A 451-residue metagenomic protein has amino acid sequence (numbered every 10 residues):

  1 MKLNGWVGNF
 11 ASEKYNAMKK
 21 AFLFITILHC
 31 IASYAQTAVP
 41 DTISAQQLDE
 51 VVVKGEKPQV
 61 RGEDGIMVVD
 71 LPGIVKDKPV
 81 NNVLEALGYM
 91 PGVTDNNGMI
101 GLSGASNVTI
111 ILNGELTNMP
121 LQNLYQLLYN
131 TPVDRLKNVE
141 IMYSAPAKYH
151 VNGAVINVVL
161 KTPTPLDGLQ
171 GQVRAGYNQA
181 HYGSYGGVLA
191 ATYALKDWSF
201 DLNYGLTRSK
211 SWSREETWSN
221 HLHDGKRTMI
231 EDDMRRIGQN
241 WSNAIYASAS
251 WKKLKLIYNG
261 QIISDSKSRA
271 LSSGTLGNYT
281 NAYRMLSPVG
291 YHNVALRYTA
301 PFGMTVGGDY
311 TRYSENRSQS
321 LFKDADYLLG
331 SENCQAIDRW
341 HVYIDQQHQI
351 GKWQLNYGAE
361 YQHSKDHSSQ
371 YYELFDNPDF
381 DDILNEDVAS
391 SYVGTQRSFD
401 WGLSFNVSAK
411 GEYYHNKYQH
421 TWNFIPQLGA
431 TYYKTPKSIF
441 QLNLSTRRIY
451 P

Functional and structural regions predicted by a protein language model:
T37-V75, N96-N97, A105-N107, A145: Short, acidic, small-residue-rich periplasmic hinge/interaction motif at the N-terminus of Gram-negative outer-membrane
V83-A86, L124-Q126, I141, V151-R174 (+1 more regions): N-terminal periplasmic accessory domains that precede and gate Gram-negative outer-membrane beta-barrel machines
L84-M119: Extracytoplasmic beta-strand/coil segments of soluble accessory domains associated with Gram-negative outer-membrane
T117-S144: Short acidic/polar hinge/loop motifs at secondary-structure boundaries that mediate gating or recognition
L121-Q122, I141-M142, Q170-R174, G225-D233 (+4 more regions): Extracytoplasmic loops and strand-loop junctions of Gram-negative outer membrane beta-barrel proteins
K137-N138, K161-H181, F200-L202, M304: Transmembrane beta-strand segments of Gram-negative outer membrane beta-barrel proteins
Y182-K210, G225-K267, L286-P301: Transmembrane beta-barrel wall of Gram-negative outer-membrane proteins
S242-D265, R284-Q427, T431-T435: Face-selective signature of the C-terminal outer-membrane beta-barrel domain
